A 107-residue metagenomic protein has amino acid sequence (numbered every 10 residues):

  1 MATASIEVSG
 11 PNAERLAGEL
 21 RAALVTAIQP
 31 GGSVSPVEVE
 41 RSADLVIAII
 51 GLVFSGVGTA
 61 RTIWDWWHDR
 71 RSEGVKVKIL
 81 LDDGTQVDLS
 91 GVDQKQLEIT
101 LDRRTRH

Functional and structural regions predicted by a protein language model:
M1-A48, D65-H107: Short amphipathic alpha-helical segments that predominantly mediate membrane engagement
G51-G58: Single-pass alpha-helical transmembrane signal-anchor segments in small membrane proteins across taxa
T62: Polyanion-binding surfaces on beta-sheet-dominated domains and ring/shell assemblies
